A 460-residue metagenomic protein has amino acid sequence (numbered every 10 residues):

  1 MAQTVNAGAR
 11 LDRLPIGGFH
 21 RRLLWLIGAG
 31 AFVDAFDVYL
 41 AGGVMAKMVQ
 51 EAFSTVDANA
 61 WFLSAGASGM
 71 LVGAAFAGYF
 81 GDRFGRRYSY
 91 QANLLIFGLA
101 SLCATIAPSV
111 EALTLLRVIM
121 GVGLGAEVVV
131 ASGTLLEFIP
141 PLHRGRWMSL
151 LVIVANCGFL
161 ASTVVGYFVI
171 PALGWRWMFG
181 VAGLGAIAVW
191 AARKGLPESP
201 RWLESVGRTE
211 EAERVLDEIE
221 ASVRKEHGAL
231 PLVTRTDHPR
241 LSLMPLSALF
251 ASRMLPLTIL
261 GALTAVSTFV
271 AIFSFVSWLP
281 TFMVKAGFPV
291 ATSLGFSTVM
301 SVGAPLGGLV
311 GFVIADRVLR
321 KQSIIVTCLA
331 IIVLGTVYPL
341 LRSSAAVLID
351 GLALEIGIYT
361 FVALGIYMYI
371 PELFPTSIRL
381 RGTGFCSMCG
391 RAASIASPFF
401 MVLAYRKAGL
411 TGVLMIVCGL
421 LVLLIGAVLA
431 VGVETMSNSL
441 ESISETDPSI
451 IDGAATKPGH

Functional and structural regions predicted by a protein language model:
M1-F36, A41: Cytosolic juxtamembrane N-terminal segment immediately preceding the first transmembrane helix of multi-pass
M1-L14, G195-R253, N438-H460: Intracellular cytosolic loops and amphipathic helices of Major Facilitator Superfamily
A31, V38, G42-A74: Extracellular/periplasmic helix-loop-helix junction of adjacent transmembrane segments in MFS-like secondary
G42, F250-G308: Extracytoplasmic gate region of multi-pass secondary transporters
F53, G85, I106-A112, P140 (+2 more regions): Helix-breaking motifs and short loop linkers at transmembrane-helix boundaries and internal kinks in secondary membrane
V72-V110: Conserved MFS/SLC helix-loop-helix module at the cytosolic interface between two early adjacent transmembrane helices
L95-P108, Y167, A330-S343: C-terminal ends and interior cores of transmembrane alpha-helices in multi-pass membrane transporters/permeases
H143-P171, G185-A186, S387-S397: Glycine-rich segments within core transmembrane alpha-helices of 12-TM secondary carriers
